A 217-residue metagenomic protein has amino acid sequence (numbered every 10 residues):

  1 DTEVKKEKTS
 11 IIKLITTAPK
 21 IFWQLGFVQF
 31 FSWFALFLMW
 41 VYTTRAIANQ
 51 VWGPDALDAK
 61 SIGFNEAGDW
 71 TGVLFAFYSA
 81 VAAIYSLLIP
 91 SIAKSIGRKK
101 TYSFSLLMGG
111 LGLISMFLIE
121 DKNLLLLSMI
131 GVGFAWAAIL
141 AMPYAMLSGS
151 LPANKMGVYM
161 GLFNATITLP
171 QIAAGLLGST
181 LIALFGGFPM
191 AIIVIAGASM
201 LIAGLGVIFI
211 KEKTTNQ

Functional and structural regions predicted by a protein language model:
D1-F27: Juxtamembrane intracellular "pre-TM" segments in multi-pass secondary transporters
G53-A80, A191: Loop-to-transmembrane helix entry
G68, L151-F163: Loop-to-transmembrane helix entry/capping segments in MFS-fold secondary transporters and related SLC/MFSD carriers
I84-R98, I182: Helix-to-loop junctions at the C-terminal end of transmembrane segments in multipass secondary transporters
M108-E120: C-terminal ends and interior cores of transmembrane alpha-helices in multi-pass membrane transporters/permeases
A138-P152: Intracellular juxtamembrane helix-capping segments at the cytosolic ends of symmetry-related transmembrane helices
A173, V194-Q217: Multi-pass alpha-helical transporter architecture, strongest for 12-TM Major Facilitator/SLC carriers used
T180-M200: A membrane-interface helix-boundary motif in multi-pass transporters
